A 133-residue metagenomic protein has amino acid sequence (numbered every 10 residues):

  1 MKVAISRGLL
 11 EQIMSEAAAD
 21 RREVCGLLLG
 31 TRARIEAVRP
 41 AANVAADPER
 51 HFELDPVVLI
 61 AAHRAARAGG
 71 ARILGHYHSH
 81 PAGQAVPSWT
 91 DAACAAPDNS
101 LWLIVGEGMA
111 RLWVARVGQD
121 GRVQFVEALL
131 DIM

Functional and structural regions predicted by a protein language model:
M1-I73, P81-M133: Conserved beta-strand-loop surface patch within small alpha/beta domains used for substrate/adaptor or ligand engagement
